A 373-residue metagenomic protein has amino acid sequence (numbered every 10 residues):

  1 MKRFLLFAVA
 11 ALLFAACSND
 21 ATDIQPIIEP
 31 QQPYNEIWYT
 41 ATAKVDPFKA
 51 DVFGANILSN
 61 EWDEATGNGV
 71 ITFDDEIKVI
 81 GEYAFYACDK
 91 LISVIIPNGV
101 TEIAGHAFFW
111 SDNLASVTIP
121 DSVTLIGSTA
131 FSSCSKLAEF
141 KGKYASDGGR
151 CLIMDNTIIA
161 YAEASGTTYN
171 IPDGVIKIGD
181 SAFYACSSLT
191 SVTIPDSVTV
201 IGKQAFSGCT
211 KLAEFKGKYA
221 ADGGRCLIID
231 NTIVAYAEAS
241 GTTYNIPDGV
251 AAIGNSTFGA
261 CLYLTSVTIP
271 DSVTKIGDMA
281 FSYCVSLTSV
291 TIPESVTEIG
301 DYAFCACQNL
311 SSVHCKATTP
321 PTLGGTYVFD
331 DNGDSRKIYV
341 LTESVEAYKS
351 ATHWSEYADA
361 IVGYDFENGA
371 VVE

Functional and structural regions predicted by a protein language model:
L5, L12-N35: Bacterial Sec-dependent N-terminal signal peptides
P30-D63: Extracellular, modular beta-sheet/disulfide-rich ectodomains of secreted and cell-surface proteins
E36-T42, A65-K78, D89-E102, D112-L125 (+10 more regions): Structural signature of tandem-repeat unit edges
L58-A65, G324-D331: Short, flexible, solvent-exposed loop/turn segments with mixed acidic/basic and small polar residues
G81-A84, A104-F109, G127-S132, I159 (+7 more regions): Consensus positions within tandem repeat domains that build extended binding/scaffold surfaces
G325-F329, E346-Y357: Short, aromatic/basic amphipathic alpha-helical patches
V372-E373: Short, solvent-exposed mixed-charge patches
